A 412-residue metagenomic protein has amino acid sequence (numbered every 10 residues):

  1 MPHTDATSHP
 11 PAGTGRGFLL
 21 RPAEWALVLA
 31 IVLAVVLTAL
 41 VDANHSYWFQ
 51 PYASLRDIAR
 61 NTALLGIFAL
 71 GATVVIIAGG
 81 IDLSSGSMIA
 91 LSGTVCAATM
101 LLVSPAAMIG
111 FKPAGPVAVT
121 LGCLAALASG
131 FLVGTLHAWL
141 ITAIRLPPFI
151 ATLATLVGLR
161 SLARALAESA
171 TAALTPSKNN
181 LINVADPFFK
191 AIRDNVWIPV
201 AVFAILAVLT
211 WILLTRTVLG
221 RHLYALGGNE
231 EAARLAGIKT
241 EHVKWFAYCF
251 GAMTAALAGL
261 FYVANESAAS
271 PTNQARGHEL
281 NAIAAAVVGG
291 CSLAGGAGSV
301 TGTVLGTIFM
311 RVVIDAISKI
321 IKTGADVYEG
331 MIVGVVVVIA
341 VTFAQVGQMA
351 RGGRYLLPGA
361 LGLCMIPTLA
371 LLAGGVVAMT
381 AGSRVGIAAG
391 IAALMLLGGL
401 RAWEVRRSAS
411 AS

Functional and structural regions predicted by a protein language model:
M1-V32, V36-L40, L235-H242, V313-S412: Cytosolic-side transmembrane-helix boundaries in multi-pass membrane proteins
G17-A63, R221, E230, L260 (+2 more regions): Helix-loop-helix hairpins and the membrane-proximal interhelical loops of multi-pass alpha-helical transport proteins
T38-L40, P51-A106, W139-L146, A232 (+4 more regions): Single transmembrane alpha-helix segments in multi-pass membrane proteins
I77-T135, I192-R193, I320: Membrane-embedded helix boundary and interhelical linker motif in transport proteins
A106-L156, V208, L305-M310: Alpha-helical transmembrane segments within multi-pass membrane transporters and channels
A118-A126, L132-V133, H137, R193-A268 (+1 more regions): Helix-loop-helix "hairpin" substructures at the membrane interface of multi-pass membrane proteins
T120, P148-R216, E266-A275, I320-T323 (+4 more regions): Transmembrane helix-bundle core of multi-pass membrane transporters and related energy-transducing complexes
A255, E266, S270-V338, G352: Transmembrane alpha-helical segments in multi-pass inner-membrane proteins
